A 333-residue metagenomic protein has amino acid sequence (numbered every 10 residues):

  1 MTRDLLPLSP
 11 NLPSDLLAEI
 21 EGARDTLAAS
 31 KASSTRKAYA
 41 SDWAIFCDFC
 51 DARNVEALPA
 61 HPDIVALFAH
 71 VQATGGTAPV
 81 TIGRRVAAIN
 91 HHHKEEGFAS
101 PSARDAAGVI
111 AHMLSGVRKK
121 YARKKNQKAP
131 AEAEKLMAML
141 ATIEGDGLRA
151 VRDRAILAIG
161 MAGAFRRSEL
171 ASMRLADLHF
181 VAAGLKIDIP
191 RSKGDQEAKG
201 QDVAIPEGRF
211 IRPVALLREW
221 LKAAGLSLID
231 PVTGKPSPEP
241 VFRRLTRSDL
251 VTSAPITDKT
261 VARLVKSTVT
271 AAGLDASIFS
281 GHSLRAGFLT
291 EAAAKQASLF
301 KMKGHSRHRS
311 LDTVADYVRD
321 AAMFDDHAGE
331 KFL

Functional and structural regions predicted by a protein language model:
M1-L333: Extended, non-catalytic subsegments within catalytic or DNA/protein-binding/adaptor domains
